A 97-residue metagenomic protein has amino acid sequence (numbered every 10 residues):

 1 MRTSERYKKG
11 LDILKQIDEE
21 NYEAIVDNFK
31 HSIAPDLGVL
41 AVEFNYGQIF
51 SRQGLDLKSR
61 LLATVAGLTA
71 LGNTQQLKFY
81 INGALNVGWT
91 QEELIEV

Functional and structural regions predicted by a protein language model:
M1-L57, N86: Acidic, glycine/proline-rich low-complexity segments that act as flexible tails and inter-domain linkers
L14, G67-L71, G88: Generic helix-packing signal
V39-V42, L71-L77: Short acidic alpha-helix initiation/capping motifs at coil-to-helix transition points, especially at protein N-termini
L57, L61, K78: Glycine-rich phosphate-binding loop at the start of an alpha helix
R60-L68: Short, structured motif recognition centered on aromatic/hydrophobic residues
N73-E96: Extended intrinsically disordered, low-complexity coil regions enriched in Ser, Thr, Gly, Ala and often Pro
